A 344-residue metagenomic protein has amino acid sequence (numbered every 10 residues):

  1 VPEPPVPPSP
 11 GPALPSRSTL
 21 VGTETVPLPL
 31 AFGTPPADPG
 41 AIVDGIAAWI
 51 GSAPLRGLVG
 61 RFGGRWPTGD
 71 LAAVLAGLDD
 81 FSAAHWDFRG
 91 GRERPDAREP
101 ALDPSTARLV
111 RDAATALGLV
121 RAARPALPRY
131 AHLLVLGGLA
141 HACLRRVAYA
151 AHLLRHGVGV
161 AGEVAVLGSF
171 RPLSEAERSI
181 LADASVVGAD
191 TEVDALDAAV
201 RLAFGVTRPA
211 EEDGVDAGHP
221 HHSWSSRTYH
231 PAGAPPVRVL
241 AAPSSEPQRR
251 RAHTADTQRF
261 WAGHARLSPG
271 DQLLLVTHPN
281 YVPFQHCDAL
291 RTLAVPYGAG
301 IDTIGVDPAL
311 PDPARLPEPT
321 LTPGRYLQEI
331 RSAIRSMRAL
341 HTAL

Functional and structural regions predicted by a protein language model:
V1-S9: N-terminal acidic, proline/glycine-rich, low-complexity intrinsically disordered segments
P10-T320: A structural signal for short, hydrophobic/glycine-enriched beta-strand patches
R315-L344: Long, compositionally biased charged/polar accessory segments in the mid-to-C-terminal portions of proteins
